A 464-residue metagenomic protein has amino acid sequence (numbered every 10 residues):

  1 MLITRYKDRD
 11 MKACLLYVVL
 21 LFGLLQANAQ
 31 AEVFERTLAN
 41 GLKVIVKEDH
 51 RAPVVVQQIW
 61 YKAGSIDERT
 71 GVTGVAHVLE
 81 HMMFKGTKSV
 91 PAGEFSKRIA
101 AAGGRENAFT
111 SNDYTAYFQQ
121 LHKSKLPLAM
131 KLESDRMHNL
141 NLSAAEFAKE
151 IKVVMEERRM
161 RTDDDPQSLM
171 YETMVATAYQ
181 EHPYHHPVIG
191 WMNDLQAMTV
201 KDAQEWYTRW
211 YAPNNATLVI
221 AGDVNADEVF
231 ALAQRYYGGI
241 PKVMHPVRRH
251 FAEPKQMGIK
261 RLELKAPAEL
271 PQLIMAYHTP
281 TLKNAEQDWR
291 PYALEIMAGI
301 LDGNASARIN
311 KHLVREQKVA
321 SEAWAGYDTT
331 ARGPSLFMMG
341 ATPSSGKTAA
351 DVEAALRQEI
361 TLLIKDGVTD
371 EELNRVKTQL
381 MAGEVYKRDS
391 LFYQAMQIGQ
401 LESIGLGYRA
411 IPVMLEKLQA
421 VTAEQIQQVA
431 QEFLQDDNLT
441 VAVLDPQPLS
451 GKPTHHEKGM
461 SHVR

Functional and structural regions predicted by a protein language model:
L2-L16: Positively charged n-region of N-terminal signal peptides that target proteins for export
C14-Q26: Bacterial N-terminal signal peptides
A27-A31: Boundary at the C-terminal end of the N-terminal hydrophobic targeting segment
K47, A52-V78, A92-M137, P166-N193 (+5 more regions): M16 family metallopeptidases and their MPP-like homologs
V75-M83, M297: Active-site His/Glu-centered metal-binding helix of metallohydrolases
R159, A176, H245-S306: His/Glu-based metal-binding/catalytic segments typifying zinc-dependent metallopeptidases
Q204-Y236, N438: Non-catalytic, conformational "gating/processing" segments within enzyme and secreted inhibitor domains
